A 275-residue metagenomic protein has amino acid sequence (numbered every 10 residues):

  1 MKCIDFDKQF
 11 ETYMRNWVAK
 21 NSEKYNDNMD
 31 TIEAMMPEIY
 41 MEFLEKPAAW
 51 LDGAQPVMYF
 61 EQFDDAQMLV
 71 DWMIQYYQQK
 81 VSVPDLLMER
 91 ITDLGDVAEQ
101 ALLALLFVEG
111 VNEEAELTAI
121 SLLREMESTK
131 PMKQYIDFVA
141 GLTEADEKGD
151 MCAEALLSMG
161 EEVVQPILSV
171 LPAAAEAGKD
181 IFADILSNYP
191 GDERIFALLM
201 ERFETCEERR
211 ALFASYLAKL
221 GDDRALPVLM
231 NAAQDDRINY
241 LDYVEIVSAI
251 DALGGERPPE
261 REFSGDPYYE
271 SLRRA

Functional and structural regions predicted by a protein language model:
K2-Q79, T129, F138-E144: Long, contiguous interaction/recruitment modules in multidomain scaffold/adaptor proteins
E23, M29, Q100, V111-E113 (+1 more regions): Charge-dense, helix-prone N-terminal extensions
M58-F63, M73, A155, I185-L186 (+1 more regions): TPR-adjacent "capping" and linker segments in tetratricopeptide-repeat scaffold/adaptor proteins
D65-Q75, D96-F107, S128-L142, E161-P172 (+3 more regions): Amphipathic alpha-helical scaffolding segments comprising HEAT/armadillo-like alpha-solenoid repeats
I74-Q75, S82-L94, A104-F107, E114-T129 (+5 more regions): Structural detector for internal amphipathic alpha-helices that build alpha-solenoid repeat scaffolds
K80, G110-N112, T143-A145, A174-A175 (+2 more regions): Short inter-helical turns and helix N-cap capping residues of alpha-solenoid HEAT/ARM repeat scaffolds
M230-A275: Eukaryotic acidic, Ser/Thr-rich intrinsically disordered low-complexity regions
